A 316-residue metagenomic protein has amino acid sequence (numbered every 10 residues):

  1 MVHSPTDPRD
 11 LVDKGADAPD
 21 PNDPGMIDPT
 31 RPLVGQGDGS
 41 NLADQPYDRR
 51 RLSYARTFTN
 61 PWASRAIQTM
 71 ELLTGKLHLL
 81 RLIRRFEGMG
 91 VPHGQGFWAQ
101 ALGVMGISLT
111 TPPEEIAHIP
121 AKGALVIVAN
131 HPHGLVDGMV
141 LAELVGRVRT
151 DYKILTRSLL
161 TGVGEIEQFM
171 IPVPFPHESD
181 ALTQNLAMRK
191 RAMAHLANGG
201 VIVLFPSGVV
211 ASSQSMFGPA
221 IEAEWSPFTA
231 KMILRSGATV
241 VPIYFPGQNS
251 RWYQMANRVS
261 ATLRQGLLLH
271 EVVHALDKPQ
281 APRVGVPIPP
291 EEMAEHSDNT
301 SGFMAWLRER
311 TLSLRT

Functional and structural regions predicted by a protein language model:
V2-P5, R9-V12, R50, N185-T316: Non-catalytic C-terminal accessory region of glycerolipid acyltransferases and related lyso-lipid remodeling enzymes
V2-V128, G138-V140, R147-R149, E167: Membrane-anchoring hydrophobic helices of lipid-metabolizing enzymes
L102-I107, H131, E178-T183, G218-P219: Short, flexible loop segments at the rims of nucleotide/cofactor-binding pockets, characterized by
V126-V128, P172, V203-F205: Structural motif
H131-L135, V210-A211: Gly/Ser/Thr-rich loops at beta-strand to alpha-helix junctions that form or flank small-molecule/cofactor-binding
V136, V140-E143, F228-K231: Short amphipathic alpha-helical face segments that pack within enzyme cores and frequently flank/anchor catalytic
E143-G146, A220-E222: Glycine-rich, phosphate-binding/catalytic loops in enzymes
G146, D151-L196: Conserved nucleotide-cofactor-binding alpha/beta core module
